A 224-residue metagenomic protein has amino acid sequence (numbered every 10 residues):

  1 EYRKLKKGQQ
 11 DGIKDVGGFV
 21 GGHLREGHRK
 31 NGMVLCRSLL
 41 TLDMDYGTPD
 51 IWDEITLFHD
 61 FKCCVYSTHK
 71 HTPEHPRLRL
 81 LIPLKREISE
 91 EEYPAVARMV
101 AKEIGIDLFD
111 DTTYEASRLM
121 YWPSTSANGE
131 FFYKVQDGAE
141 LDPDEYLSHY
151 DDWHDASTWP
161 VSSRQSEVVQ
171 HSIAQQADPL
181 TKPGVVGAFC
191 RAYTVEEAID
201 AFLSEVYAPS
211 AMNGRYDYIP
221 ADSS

Functional and structural regions predicted by a protein language model:
E1-L39, P49-W52, I199: DNA replication initiation on ssDNA origins
G12, V16, G21-E26, Y133 (+5 more regions): Intrinsically disordered, low-complexity, compositionally biased regions/tails
N31-F61, H69-L108, M120-Y121, S126-N128 (+1 more regions): Modules that initiate DNA replication and primer synthesis
D111-T112: C-terminal interaction surface of TIR/SEFIR-family domains
P123-L141: Short, low-order "capping/linker" segments at domain edges
L141-R164: Extended, charge-rich low-complexity interaction segments
